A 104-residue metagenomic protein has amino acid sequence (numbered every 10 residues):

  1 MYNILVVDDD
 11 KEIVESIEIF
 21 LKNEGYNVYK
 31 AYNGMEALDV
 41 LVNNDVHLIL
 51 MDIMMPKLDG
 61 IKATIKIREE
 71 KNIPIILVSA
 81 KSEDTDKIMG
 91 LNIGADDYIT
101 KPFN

Functional and structural regions predicted by a protein language model:
K11-Y29: Two-component/phosphorelay signaling modules centered on CheY-like receiver
K30-D39, G60: Helix N-cap/capping motif at the beta->alpha junctions
V42-N44, K66-I73, I93: Conserved phosphotransfer cores of two-component systems
N44-L50: Active-site beta3 strand of CheY-like receiver
I53-M55: Receiver (REC) domain active-site loop signature in two-component systems and cognate sites in sensor histidine kinases
K101: A Lys-centered signature of the CheY-like receiver
